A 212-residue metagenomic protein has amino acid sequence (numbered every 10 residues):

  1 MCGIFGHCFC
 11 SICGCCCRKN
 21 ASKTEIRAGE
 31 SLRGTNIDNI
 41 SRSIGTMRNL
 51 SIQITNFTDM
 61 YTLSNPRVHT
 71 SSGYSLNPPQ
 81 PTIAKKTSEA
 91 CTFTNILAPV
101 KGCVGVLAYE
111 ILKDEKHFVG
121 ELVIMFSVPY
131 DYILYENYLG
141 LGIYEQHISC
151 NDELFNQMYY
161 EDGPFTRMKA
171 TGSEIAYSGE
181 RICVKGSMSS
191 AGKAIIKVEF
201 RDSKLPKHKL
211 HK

Functional and structural regions predicted by a protein language model:
C2-K212: Intrinsically disordered, low-complexity segments enriched in small/polar residues
